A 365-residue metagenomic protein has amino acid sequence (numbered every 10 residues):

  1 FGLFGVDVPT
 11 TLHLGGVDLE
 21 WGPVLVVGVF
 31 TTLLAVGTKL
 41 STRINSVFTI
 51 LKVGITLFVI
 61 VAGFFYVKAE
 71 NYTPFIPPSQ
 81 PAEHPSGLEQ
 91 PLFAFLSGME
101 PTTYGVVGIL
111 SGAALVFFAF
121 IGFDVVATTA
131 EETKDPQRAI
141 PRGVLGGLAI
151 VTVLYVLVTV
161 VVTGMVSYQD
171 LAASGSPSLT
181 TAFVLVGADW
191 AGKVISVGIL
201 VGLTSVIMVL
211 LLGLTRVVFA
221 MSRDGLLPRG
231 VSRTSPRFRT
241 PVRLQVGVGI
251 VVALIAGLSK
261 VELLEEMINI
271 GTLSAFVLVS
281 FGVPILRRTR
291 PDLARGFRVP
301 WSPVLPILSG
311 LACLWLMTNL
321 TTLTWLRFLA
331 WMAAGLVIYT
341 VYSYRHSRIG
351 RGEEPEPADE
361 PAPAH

Functional and structural regions predicted by a protein language model:
F1-G16, K39-T49, P177-T180, G192-L203 (+3 more regions): Transmembrane helix-loop boundary segments of multi-pass membrane transporters
F1-T10, S79-Y104, G108, G112 (+2 more regions): TM-loop-TM module centered on a large, flexible mid-protein loop between adjacent transmembrane helices in multi-pass
G15-D18, F30, F48, G230-V242 (+2 more regions): C-terminal membrane-solvent junction of multi-pass transporters and transport-like membrane proteins
D18-Q80, V144-L148, I268-L278, L305 (+1 more regions): Membrane-interface loop-to-helix entry segments
T31-A35, I60-V61, T159-V161, A182 (+5 more regions): Alpha-helical transmembrane segments of multipass membrane proteins
V36-S46, F123-L154, R223, L227-R229 (+2 more regions): Hydrophobic, small-residue-rich membrane helices and short re-entrant helix-turn-helix hairpins that build
L51-A94, V160-V166, F276-L293, H346: Hydrophobic alpha-helical segments and their helix-loop junctions in multi-pass secondary transporters
V59, V67, E266-M267, G271-T272 (+1 more regions): A generic transmembrane alpha-helix motif of multi-pass inner-membrane proteins
